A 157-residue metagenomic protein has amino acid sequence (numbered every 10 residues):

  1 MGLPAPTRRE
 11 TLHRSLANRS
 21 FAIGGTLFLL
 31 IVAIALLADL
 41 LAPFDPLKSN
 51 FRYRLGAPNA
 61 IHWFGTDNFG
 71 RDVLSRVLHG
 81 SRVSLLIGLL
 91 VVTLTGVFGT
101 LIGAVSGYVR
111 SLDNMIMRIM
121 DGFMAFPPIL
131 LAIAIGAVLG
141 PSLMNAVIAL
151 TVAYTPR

Functional and structural regions predicted by a protein language model:
M1-E10, N59-R71, L112: Short, membrane-interfacial amphipathic segments enriched in basic
M1-L29: Transmembrane alpha-helical segments of polytopic membrane transport and secretion proteins
L16-A17, L74-R82, L86, D113-M124 (+1 more regions): Alpha-helical membrane-interface segments at transmembrane helix boundaries
G25-L29, L86-L90, L94, A125-P128: Hydrophobic alpha-helical transmembrane segments of multipass membrane transporters and ion channels, focusing on
T26, I34-F69: Hydrophobic alpha-helical transmembrane segments of membrane transport/permease proteins and related membrane-embedded
A35-D39, G103, A132, G136: Structural signal for membrane-spanning alpha-helices in multi-pass inner-membrane proteins, emphasizing helix cores
W63, D67, F98, G107-Y108 (+1 more regions): Generic hydrophobic transmembrane alpha-helix motif, especially the helices
R71-V105: Transmembrane alpha-helix signature in integral membrane proteins
